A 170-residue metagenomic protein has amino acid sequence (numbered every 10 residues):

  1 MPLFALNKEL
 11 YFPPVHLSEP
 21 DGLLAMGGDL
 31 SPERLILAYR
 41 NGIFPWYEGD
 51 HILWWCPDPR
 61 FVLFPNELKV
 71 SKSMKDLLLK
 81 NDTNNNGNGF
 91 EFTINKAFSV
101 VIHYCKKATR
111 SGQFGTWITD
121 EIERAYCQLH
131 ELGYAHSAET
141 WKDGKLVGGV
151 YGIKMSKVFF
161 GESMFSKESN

Functional and structural regions predicted by a protein language model:
M1-N170: N-acyltransferase acceptor-side catalytic subdomain
